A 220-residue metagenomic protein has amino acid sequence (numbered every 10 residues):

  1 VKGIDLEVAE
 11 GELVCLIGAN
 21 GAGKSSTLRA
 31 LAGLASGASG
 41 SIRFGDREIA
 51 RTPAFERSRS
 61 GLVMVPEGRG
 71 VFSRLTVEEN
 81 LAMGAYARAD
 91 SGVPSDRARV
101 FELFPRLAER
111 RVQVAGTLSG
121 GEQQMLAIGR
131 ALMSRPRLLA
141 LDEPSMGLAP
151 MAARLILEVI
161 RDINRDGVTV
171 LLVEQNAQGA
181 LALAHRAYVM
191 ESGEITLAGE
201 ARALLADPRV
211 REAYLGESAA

Functional and structural regions predicted by a protein language model:
V1-A220: Glycine-rich phosphate-binding loops of nucleotide-dependent enzymes
